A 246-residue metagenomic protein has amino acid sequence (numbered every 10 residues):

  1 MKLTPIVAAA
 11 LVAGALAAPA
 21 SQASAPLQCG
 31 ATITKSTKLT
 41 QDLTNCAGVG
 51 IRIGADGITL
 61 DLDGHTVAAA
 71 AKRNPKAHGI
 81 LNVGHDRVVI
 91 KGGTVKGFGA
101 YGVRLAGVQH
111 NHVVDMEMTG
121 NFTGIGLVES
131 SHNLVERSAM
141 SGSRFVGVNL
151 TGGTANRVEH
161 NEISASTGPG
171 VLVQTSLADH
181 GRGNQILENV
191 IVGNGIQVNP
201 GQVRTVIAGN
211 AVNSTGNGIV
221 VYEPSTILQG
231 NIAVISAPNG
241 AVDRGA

Functional and structural regions predicted by a protein language model:
M1-A23: Secretory targeting and sorting signals
L27-T32, A47-I53: Short, T/G/N/S-enriched strand-turn elements that build extracellular solenoid repeat scaffolds
K38-A47, I58-V103: Right-handed parallel beta-helix/beta-spiral solenoid domain characteristic of secreted/periplasmic
A47-G50, A69-A77, G99-L105, F122-E129 (+5 more regions): Short glycine/acidic-rich loop motifs that flank beta-strands on beta-rich extracellular proteins
A55-I58, H65, H85-D86, V108 (+6 more regions): Small-residue (G/S/T/A) turn/hinge positions that recur once per unit in extracellular repeat modules
T175-R182: Intrinsically disordered, low-complexity Ser/Thr- and acidic-rich flexible linkers and loops, especially at boundaries
